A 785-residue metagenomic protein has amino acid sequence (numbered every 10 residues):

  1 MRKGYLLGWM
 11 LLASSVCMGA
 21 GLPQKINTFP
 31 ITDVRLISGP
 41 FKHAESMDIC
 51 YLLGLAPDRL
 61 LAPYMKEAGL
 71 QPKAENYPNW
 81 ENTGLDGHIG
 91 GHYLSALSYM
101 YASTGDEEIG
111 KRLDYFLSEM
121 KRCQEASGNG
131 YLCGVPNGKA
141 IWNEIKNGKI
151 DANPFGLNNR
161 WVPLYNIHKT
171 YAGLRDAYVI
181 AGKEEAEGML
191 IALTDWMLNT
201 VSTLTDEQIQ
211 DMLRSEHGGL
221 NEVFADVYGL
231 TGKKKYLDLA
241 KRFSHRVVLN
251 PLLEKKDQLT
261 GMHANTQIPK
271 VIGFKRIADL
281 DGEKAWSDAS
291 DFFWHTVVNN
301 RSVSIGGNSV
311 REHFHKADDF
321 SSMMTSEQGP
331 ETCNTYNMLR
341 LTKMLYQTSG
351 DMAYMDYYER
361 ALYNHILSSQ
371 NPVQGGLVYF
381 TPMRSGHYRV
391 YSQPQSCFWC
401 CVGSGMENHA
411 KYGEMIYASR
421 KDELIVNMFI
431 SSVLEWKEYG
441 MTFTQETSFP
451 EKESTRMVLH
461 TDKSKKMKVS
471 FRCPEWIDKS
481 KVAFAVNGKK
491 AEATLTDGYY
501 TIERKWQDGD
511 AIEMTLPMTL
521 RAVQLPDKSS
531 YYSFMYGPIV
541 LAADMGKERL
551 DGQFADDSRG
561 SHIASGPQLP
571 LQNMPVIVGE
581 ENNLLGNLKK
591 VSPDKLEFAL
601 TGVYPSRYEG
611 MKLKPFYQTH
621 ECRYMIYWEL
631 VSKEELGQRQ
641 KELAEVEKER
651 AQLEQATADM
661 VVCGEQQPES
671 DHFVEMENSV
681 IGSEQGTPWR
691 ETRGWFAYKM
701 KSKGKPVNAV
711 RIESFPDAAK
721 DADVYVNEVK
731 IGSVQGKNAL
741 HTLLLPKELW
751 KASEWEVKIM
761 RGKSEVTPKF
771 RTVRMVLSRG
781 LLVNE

Functional and structural regions predicted by a protein language model:
G21-E107, K111, W142-I180, H217-K235 (+6 more regions): Aromatic (Trp/Tyr) and acidic
N153-P154, I731-K751: Extracellular carbohydrate recognition and processing domains and analogous Trp-centered ligand-binding platforms
S290, M355-N364, S369, V373-H460 (+6 more regions): C-terminal beta-rich recognition modules with glycine/proline-rich loops and embedded aromatic residues
M457-K465, T692-P706, L744-K751: Extracellular and analogous surface-interaction loops
K468-E475, G704-A718: A short beta-strand element within beta-rich, extracytoplasmic domains of secreted/secretory-pathway proteins
S480-V486, A719-K730: Short, surface-exposed beta-strand/strand-loop-strand elements in extracellular ectodomains
G498-I502, F696, H741-L743: Short strand-edge motifs at loop-to-beta-strand transitions and within beta-strands of extracellular beta-rich domains
K758-V766: Short beta-strand-plus-loop segments that form exposed binding edges in beta-rich domains
